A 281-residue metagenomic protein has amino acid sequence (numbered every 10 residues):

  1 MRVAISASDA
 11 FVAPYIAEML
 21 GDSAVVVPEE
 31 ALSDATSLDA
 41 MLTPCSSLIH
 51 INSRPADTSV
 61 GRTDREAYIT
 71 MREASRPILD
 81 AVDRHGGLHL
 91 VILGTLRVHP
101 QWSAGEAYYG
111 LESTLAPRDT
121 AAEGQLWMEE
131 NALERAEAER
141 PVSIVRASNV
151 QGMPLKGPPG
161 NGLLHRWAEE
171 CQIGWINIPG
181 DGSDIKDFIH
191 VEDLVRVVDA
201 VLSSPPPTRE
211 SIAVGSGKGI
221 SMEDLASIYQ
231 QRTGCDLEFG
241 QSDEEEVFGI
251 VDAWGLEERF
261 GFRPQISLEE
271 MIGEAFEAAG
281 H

Functional and structural regions predicted by a protein language model:
V3-G21: N-terminal Rossmann NAD(P)H-binding glycine-rich loop of SDR-like oxidoreductase domains
S6, I51-R54, L90-L96, V145-A147: SDR active-site strand-loop-helix element
A35-A74: NAD(P)H-binding glycine-rich loop region in Rossmannoid oxidoreductase-like domains and their noncatalytic homologs
E66-P77, L115, D119, E123-G124 (+1 more regions): Glycine-rich NAD(P)-binding loop of the Rossmann-fold in SDR/ketoreductase-type enzymes
R76-T120: Conserved Rossmann-fold NAD(P)-dependent oxidoreductase catalytic core, especially the SDR/UDP-sugar
A116-S143: Active-site Tyr-X1-5-Lys
L133-I185: NAD(P)-dependent short-chain dehydrogenase/reductase
P179-H281: C-terminal substrate-binding subdomain of Rossmann-fold SDR/epimerase-dehydratase oxidoreductases
